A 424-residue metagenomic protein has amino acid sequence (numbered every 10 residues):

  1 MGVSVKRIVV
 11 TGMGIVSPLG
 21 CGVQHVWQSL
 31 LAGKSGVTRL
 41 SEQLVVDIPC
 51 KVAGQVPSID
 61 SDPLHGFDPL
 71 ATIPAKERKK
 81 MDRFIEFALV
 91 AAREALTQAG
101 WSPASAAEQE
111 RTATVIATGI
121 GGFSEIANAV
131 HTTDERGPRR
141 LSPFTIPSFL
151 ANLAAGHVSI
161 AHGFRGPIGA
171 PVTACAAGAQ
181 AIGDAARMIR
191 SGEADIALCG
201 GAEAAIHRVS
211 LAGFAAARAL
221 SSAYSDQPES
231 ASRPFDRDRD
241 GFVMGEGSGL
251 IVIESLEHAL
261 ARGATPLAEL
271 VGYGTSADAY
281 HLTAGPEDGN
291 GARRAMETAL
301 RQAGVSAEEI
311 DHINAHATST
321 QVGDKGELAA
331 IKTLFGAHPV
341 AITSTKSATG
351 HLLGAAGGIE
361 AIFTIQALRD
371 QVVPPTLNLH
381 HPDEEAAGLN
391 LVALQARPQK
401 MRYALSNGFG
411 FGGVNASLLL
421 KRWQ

Functional and structural regions predicted by a protein language model:
M1-V10, A104-Q109, A303-E309, H338 (+1 more regions): Flexible, low-complexity linker/loop segments at domain and module junctions
G2, V10, H25, L31-T173 (+2 more regions): Conserved beta-ketoacyl condensing-enzyme motif
R7-T11, V37-R39, P49, Q227-A303 (+1 more regions): Condensing-enzyme catalytic core mediating Claisen C-C bond formation in acyl metabolism
V9, S105-I116, G169-T173, A194-A202 (+5 more regions): Beta-strand segments within the central parallel beta-sheet cores of soluble alpha/beta enzyme folds
Q24-Q28, S124-P138, M188-S191, L211-Y224 (+3 more regions): A glycine- and small-aliphatic-rich helix-loop capping segment at beta-alpha/alpha-beta transitions that lines
S41, E193-D240, Y273-E287, A315-D324 (+1 more regions): Acyl-CoA/ACP chain-elongation machinery
A88-W101, A151, H157-E203, F242-A264 (+2 more regions): Active-site-proximal alpha-helical scaffold in enzymes
E135-S142, Q180-G183, R187, I196 (+2 more regions): Glycine-/small-residue-rich "gating" segment that lines the acyl/pantetheine channel and substrate pocket
